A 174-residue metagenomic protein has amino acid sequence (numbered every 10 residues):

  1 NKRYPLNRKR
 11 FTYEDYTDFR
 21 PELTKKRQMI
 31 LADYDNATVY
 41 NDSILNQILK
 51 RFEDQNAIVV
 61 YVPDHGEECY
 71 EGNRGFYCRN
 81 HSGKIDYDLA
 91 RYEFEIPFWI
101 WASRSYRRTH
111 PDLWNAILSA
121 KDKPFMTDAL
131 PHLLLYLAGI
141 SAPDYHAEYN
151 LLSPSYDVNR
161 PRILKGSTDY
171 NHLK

Functional and structural regions predicted by a protein language model:
N1-K174: Catalytic domains that recognize anionic headgroups
